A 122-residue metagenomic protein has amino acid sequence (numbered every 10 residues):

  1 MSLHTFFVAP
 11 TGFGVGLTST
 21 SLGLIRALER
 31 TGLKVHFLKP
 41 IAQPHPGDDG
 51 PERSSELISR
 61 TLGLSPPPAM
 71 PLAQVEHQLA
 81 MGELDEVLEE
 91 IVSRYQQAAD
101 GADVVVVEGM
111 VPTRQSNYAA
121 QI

Functional and structural regions predicted by a protein language model:
L3-T11, V15-G101: N-terminal phosphate/diphosphate-binding loop that engages ATP/GTP or pyrophosphate donors across diverse enzyme folds
A9, V107-G109: Conserved beta-strand segments of the P-loop GTPase G domain that flank and frequently precede/overlap
G101-V107: Loop/turn-to-beta-strand initiation segments
M110-I122: Conserved catalytic-core segment of NTP-binding enzymes
